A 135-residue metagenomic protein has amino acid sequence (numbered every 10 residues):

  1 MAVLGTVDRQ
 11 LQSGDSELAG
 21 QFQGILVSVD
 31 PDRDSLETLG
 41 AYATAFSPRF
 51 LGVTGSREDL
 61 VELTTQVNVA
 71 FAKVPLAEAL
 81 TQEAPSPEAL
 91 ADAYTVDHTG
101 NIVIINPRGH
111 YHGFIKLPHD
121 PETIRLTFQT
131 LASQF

Functional and structural regions predicted by a protein language model:
M1-L63: Structural microenvironment flanking redox-active thiols in thiol-disulfide oxidoreductases
A19, L39, A43, N68 (+3 more regions): Generic intrinsically disordered, low-complexity segments enriched for polar/acidic and small residues
I25, G40-T99: Short, internal strand/loop/helix patches that form the active-site neighborhood or redox-interaction surface
D34-E37, V69-P75, I104-P107: Short, charged low-complexity intrinsically disordered segments located at boundaries of structured domains
A77-F135: Thiol-/selenol-based redox modules, centered on thioredoxin-like and closely related oxidoreductase domains
